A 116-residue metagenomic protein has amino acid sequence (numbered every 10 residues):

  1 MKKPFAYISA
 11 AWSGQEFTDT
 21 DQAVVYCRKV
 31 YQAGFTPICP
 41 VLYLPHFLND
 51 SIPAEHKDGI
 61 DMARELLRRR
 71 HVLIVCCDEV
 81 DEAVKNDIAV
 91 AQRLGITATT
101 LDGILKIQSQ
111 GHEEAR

Functional and structural regions predicted by a protein language model:
M1-R116: Catalytic phosphate/metal-binding cores of nucleic-acid and nucleotide-processing enzymes, i.e., regions that mediate
